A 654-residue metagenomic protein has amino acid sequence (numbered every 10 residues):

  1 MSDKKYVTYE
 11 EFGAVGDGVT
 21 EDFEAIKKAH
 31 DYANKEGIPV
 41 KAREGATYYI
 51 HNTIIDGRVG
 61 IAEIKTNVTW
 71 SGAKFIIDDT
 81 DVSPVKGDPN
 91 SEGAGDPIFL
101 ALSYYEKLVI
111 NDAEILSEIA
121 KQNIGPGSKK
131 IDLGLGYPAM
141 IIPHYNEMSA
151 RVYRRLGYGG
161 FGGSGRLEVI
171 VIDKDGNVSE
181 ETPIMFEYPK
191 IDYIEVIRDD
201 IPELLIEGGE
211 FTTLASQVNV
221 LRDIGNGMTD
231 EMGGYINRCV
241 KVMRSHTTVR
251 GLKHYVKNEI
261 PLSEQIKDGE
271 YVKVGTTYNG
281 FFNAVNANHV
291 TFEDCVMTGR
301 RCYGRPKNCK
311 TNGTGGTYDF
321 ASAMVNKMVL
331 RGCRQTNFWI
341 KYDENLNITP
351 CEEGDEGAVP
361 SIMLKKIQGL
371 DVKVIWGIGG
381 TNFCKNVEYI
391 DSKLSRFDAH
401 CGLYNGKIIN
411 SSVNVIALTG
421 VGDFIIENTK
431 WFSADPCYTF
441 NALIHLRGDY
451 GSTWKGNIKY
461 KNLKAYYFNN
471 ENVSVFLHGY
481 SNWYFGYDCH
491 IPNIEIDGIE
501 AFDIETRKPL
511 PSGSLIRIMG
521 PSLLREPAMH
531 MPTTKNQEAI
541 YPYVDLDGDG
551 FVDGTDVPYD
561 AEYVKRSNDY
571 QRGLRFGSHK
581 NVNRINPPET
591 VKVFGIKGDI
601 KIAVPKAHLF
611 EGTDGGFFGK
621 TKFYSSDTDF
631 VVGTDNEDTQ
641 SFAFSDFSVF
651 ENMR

Functional and structural regions predicted by a protein language model:
M1-R654: Extracellular/periplasmic carbohydrate-active domains that bind, remodel, or depolymerize complex polysaccharides
